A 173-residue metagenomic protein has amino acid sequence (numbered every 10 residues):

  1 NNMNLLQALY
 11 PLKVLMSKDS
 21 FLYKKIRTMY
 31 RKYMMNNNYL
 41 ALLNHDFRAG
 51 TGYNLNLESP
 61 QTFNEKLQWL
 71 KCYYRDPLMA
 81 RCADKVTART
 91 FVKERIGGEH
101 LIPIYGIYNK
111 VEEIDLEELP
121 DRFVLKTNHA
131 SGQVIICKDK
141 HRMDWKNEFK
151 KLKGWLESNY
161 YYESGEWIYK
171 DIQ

Functional and structural regions predicted by a protein language model:
N1-Y74: Membrane-proximal basic amphipathic "stem/tether" segments
Q68, Y73-R75, M79-Q173: Active-site nucleotide/adenylate-binding loops and adjacent lid/helix of ATP-dependent enzymes
